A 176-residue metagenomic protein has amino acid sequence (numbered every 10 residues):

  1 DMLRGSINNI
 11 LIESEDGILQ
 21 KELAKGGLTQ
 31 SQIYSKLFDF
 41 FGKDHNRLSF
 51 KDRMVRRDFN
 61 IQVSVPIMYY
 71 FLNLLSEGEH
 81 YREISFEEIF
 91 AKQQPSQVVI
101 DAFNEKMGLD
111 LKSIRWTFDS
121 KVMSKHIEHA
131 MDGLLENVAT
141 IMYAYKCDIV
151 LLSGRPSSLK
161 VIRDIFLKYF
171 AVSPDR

Functional and structural regions predicted by a protein language model:
D1-Y145, R155: Gly/charged contiguous loops adjacent to phosphate- or pyrophosphate-bearing nucleotide/cofactor binding elements
S64-P66, K160, P174: Proline-rich low-complexity regions
Y143-A144, D164-P174: Short, surface-exposed basic-aromatic patches at helix termini and helix-loop junctions that form
C147-F166: Glycine-rich phosphate-binding loops at beta-strand->alpha-helix junctions
